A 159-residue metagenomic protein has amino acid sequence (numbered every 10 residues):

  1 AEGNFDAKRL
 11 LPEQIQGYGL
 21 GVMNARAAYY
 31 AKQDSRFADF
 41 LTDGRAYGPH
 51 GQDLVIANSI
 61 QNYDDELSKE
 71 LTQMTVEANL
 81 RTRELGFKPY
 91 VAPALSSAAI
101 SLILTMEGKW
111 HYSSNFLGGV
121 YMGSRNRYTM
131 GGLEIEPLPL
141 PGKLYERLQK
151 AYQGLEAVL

Functional and structural regions predicted by a protein language model:
A1-P12: Rossmann-fold NAD(P)-binding glycine/threonine-rich loop
E2, A28-Y30: A short acidic (Asp/Glu
F5, G19, H50-D53: Compositionally biased, intrinsically disordered low-complexity regions
P12-A27: Acidic, His- and aromatic-enriched active-site or binding-groove loops in soluble protein domains that engage sugars
Y30-L159: Long, compositionally biased stretches enriched for glycine and/or charged residues
